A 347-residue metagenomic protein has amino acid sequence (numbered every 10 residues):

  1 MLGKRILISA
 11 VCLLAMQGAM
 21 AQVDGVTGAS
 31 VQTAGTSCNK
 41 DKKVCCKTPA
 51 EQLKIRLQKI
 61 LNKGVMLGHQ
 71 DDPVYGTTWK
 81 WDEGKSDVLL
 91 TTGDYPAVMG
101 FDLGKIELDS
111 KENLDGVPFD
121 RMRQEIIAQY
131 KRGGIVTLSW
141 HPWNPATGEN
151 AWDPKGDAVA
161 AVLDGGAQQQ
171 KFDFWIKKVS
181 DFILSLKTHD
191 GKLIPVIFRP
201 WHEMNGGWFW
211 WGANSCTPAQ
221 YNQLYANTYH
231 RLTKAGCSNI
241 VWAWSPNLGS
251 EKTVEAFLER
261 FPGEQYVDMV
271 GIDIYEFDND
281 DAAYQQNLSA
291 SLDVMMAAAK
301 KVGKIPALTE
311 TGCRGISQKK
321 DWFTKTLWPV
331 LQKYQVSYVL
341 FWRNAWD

Functional and structural regions predicted by a protein language model:
M16-Q17: N-terminal signal peptide c-region/cleavage motif recognized by signal peptidases
V23-V98, D102-G104, D109-G116: N-terminal module-boundary/linker segments of secreted carbohydrate-active enzymes
A50-Q52, W79-V88, D120-Q124, D181-F182 (+3 more regions): Alpha-helical scaffolding within the catalytic cores of extracellular/periplasmic polymer-degrading hydrolases
V65-D72, K304-D347: Substrate-binding cleft of secreted/luminal carbohydrate-active enzymes
G68-Q70, R199-W201, Y225, Y229-E255 (+2 more regions): Aromatic-lined carbohydrate-recognition surfaces of secreted/lumenal glycan-active proteins
M99, F198, D268-V270, V339: Conserved, mostly hydrophobic/aromatic
G104, L108-C237: Substrate-binding cleft of extracellular glycoside hydrolase catalytic domains
V254-A256, R260-S317: Glycoside hydrolase catalytic-domain groove-lining segments
